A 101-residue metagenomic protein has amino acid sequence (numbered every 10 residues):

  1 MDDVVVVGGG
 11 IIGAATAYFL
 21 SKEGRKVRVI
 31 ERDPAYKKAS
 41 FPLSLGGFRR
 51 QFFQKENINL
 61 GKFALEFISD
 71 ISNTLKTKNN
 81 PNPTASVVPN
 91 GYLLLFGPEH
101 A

Functional and structural regions predicted by a protein language model:
M1, G24, P42, P89-N90: A structure-centric signal for secondary-structure junctions around beta-strands
M1, K37-S40, F48: Accessory recognition modules or surfaces
D2-R28: N-terminal Rossmann-like FAD-binding beta1-loop-alpha1 element of flavoenzymes
G8, E31, F96-G97: Short beta-strand/turn micro-motifs composed of small residues that flank or help shape donor/cofactor-binding pockets
A15, S40-S44: Short linear Ser/Thr-Pro motifs
S21-F41: Glycine-rich FAD pyrophosphate-binding loop
L45-A101: Dinucleotide-binding Rossmann-like beta1-alpha1 core, especially the glycine-rich loop that anchors the ADP
